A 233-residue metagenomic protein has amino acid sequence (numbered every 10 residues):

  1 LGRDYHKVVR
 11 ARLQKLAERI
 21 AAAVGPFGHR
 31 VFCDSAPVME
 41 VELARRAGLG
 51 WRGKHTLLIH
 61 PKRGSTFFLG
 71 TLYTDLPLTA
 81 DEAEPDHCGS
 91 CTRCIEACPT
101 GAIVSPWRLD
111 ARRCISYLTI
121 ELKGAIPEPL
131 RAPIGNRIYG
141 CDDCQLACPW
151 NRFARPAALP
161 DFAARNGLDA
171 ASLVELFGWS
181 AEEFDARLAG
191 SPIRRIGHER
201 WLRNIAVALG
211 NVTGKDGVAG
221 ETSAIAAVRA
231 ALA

Functional and structural regions predicted by a protein language model:
L1-H87, I126, G135: Auxiliary alpha/beta "docking" domains used to position bulky ligands
L78-P85, S105, A125-E128, N151-A158 (+1 more regions): Inter-helical turn/loop segments and adjacent helix faces that build the functional surface of alpha-helical bundle
A83-R93, I103-P106, R194: Flavin-dependent oxidoreductase catalytic cores
R93-Y117, K123, R137-D161, A227-L232: Iron-sulfur cluster-binding cysteine motifs and their immediate structural context in ferredoxin-like electron-transfer
R113-P129, A163-A181: Short microdomains enriched in Cys/His and/or Lys/Arg
E128-D161, W179, E183-A186, G190-R194 (+2 more regions): C-terminal amphipathic alpha-helical segment
D185-R187, D216-L232: Amphipathic alpha-helical scaffolding segments comprising HEAT/armadillo-like alpha-solenoid repeats
L202-A219, A233: Structural detector for internal amphipathic alpha-helices that build alpha-solenoid repeat scaffolds
